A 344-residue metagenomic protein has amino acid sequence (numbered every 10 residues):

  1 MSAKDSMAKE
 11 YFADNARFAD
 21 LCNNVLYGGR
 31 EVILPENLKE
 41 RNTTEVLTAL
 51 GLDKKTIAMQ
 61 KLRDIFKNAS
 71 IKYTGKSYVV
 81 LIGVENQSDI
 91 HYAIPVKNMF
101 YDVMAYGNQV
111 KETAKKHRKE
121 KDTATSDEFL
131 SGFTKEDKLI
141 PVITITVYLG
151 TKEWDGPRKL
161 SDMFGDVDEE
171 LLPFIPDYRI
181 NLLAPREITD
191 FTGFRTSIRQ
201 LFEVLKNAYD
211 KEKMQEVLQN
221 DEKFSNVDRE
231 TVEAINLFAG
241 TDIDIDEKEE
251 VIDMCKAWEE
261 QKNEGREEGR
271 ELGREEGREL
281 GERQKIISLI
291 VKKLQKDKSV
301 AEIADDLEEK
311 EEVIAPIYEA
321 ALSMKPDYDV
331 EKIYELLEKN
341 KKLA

Functional and structural regions predicted by a protein language model:
M1-A344: Elongated, amphipathic alpha-helical interaction scaffolds
